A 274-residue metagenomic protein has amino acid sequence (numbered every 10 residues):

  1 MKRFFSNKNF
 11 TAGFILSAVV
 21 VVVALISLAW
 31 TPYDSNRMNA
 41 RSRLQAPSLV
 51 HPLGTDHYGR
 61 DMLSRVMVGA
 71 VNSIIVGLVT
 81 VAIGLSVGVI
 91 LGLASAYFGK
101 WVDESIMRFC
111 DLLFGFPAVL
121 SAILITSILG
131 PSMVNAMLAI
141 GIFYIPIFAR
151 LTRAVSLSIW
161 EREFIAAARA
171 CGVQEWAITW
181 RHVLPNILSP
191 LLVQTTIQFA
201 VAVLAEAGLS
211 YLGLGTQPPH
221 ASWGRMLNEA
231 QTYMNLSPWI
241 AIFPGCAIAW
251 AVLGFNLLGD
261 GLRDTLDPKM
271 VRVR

Functional and structural regions predicted by a protein language model:
M1-V89, L93-A94, K100, E104-S105 (+5 more regions): Gly/Trp-centered helix-boundary motif
R3-F4, R43, V66-G69, S73 (+13 more regions): Amphipathic alpha-helical segments that mediate coupling or scaffolding at interfaces
V20, L93, A122-S127, A136 (+5 more regions): Transmembrane alpha-helix boundary and packing residues in multipass membrane permease domains and related
S27-S35, A96-K100, I125-P131, F143 (+2 more regions): Short helix-capping/hinge motifs at transmembrane helix termini and TM-loop junctions
P52, D56, S86-V87, A96-Y97 (+2 more regions): Generic hydrophobic transmembrane alpha-helix motif, especially the helices
R60-I75, V79, G99-M107, L157-E161 (+1 more regions): Amphipathic cytosolic juxtamembrane alpha-helices at the membrane-cytosol interface of multi-pass membrane transporters
N72-V76, L91, D103-M107, V134-L138 (+5 more regions): Short alpha-helical transmembrane interface motifs in multi-pass membrane proteins
I125-I128, I140, V155-S156, L204-A247 (+1 more regions): Glycine-rich helix-loop "coupling/hinge" segments at transmembrane-helix boundaries in multipass transporters
